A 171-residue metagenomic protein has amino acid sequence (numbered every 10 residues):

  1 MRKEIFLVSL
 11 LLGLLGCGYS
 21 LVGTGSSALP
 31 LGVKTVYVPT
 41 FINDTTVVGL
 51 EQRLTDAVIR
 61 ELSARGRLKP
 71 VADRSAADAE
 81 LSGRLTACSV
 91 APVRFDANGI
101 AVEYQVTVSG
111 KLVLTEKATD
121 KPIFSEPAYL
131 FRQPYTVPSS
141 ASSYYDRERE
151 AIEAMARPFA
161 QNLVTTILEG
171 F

Functional and structural regions predicted by a protein language model:
M1-C17: Sec-dependent bacterial lipoprotein signal peptides
I5, S9, S26-G32, S82-L85 (+2 more regions): Short hydrophobic/aromatic-rich motifs at helix boundaries and adjacent loops
F6, S27, A72, G99-A101: Residues embedded in well-ordered secondary-structure elements
C17-R60, A64-S75, A118, A141 (+2 more regions): A structural "domain/chain start" motif
T45-D56, A101, Q105, Y145-P158: Soluble non-cytosolic domains of exported or imported proteins
R65-K69, A76-F124, R132-Y145, E150: Surface-exposed short loop/turn segments
